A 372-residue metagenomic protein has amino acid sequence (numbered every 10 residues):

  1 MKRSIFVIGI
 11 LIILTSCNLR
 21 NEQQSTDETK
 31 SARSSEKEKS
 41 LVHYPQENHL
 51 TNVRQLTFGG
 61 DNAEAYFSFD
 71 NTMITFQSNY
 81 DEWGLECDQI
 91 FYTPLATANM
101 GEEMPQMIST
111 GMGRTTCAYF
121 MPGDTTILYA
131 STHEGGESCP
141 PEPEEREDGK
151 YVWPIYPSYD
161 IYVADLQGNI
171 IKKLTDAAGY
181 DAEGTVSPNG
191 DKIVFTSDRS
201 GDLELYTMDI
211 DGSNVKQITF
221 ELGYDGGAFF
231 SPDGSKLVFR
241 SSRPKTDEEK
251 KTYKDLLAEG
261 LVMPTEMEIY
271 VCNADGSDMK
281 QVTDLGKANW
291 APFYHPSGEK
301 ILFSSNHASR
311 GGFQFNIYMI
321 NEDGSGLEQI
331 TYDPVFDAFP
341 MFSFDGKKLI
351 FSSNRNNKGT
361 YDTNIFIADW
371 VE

Functional and structural regions predicted by a protein language model:
K2-I8: Sec-dependent signal peptide recognition, specifically the positively charged N-region followed immediately by
T15-S16: C-terminal motif of bacterial Sec signal peptides marking the signal peptidase cleavage site
N21-Y44, E372: Sequence/structural signature of beta-propeller modules and their immediately flanking N-terminal secretory/stalk
E38-D61, T93-R114, A164-Y180, D209-Y224 (+4 more regions): Multi-bladed beta-propeller domains
F58-D61, S78-I90, S109-T115, A130-D160 (+8 more regions): A flexible loop/linker signature enriched in serine peptidases of the S9 family
F69-D70, P122-G123, P188-N189, P232-D233 (+2 more regions): Residue-level detector of Asp-centered blade-edge/turn motifs that repeat once per structural unit in beta-propeller
I74-T75, I127, I193, L237 (+2 more regions): Hydrophobic beta-strand positions that form the internal "hydrophobic ladder" of WD40/Gbeta-like beta-propeller blades
